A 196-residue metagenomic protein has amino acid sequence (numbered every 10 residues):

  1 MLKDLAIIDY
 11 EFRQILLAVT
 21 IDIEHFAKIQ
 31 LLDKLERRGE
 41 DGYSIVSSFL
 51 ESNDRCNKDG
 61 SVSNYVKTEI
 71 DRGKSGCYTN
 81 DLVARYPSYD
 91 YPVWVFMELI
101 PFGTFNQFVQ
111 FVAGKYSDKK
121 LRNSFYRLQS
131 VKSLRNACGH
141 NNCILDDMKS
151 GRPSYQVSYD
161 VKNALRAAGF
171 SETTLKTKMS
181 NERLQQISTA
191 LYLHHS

Functional and structural regions predicted by a protein language model:
M1-N123, L145-D146, N181-Q186, L193-H195: Short, contiguous, well-structured surface segments enriched in hydrophobic/aromatic residues
I21, H25, Q129-K132, N136 (+1 more regions): Generic structural signal for well-ordered, non-transmembrane alpha-helical segments in soluble/cytosolic regions
A27, D41, R152, S158-Y159: Alpha-helix boundary/interfacial micro-motifs
G103-V109, A137, D160-N163: C-terminal accessory segments of proteins
T104, G151-R152: A broad, structure-centric signal for solvent-exposed, well-ordered loop/edge residues that line or flank functional
Y126-M148: Histidine-centered, metal-coordinating catalytic motifs and their short helical/loop contexts
P153-S196: C-terminal, helix-dominated tail/subdomain
